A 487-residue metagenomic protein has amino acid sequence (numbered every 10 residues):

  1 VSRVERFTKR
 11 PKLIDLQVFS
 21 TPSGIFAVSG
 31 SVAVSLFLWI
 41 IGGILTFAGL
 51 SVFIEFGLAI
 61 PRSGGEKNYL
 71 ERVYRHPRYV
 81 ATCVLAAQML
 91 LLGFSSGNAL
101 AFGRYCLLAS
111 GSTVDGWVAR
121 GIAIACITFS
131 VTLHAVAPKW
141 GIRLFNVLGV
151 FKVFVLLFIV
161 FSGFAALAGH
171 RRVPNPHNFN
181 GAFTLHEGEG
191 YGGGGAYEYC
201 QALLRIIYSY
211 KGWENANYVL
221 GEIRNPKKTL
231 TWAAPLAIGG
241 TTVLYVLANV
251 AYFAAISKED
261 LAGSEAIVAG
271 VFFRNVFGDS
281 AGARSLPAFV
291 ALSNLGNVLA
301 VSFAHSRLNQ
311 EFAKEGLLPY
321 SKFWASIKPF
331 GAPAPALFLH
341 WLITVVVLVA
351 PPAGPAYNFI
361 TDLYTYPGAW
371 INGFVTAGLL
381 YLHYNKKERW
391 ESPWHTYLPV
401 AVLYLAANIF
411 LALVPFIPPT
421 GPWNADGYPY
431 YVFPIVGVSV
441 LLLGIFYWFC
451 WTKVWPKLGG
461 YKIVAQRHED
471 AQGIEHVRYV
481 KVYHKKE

Functional and structural regions predicted by a protein language model:
V1-S31, T46-F47, S51, P456-E487: Membrane-interface "cap" regions at the ends of multi-pass membrane proteins
S35, V118, V150-A283: Helix-loop-helix junctions that connect adjacent transmembrane segments in multi-pass membrane transporters
L38-G42, C83, S110-P138, V153-I159 (+3 more regions): Transmembrane alpha-helical segments of multi-pass small-molecule transport proteins
F47-I127, V131-T132, N294-L308, A356 (+1 more regions): Hydrophobic transmembrane alpha-helices that form the core helical bundles of multi-pass secondary transporters
R62, A86-L100, Y210-E222, A281-Y320 (+2 more regions): Membrane-helix boundary/coupling elements in multi-pass transport proteins
N68-H76, L108, L185-H186, I238-L299 (+2 more regions): TM-loop-TM module centered on a large, flexible mid-protein loop between adjacent transmembrane helices in multi-pass
A119-N180, K211, A234-P235, T361-N372 (+2 more regions): Membrane-interface loop-to-helix entry segments
K322-A334, N372-V438: C-terminal membrane-solvent junction of multi-pass transporters and transport-like membrane proteins
